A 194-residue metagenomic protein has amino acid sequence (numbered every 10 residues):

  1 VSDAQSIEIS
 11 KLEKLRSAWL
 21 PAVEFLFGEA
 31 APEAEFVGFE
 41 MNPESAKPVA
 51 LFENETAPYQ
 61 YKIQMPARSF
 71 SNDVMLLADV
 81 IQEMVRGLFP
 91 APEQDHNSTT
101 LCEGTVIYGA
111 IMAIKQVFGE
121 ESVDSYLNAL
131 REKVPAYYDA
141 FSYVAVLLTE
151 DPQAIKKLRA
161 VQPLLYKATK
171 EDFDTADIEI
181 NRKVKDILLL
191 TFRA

Functional and structural regions predicted by a protein language model:
V1-F70: Auxiliary, metal-adjacent structural segments of Zn-dependent hydrolase domains
S10-K14, S71, M75, D79 (+2 more regions): Soluble non-cytosolic domains of exported or imported proteins
A18, D79, L101, T105-G109 (+1 more regions): Extracytoplasmic/secreted proteins, especially bacterial periplasmic and envelope-associated proteins
E24, G28, F89, A110-F118 (+1 more regions): Sec-exported extracytoplasmic/periplasmic mature domains
S69, A91-S98: A short glycine/serine-rich beta->alpha loop
V74-Q94, E103, I107, I111: Active-site recognition of the HExxH zinc-binding catalytic motif
S98-P135: Post-HExxH zinc-binding segment in Zn-dependent metallohydrolases
Y138-A194: Pan-zinc metallopeptidase signature
